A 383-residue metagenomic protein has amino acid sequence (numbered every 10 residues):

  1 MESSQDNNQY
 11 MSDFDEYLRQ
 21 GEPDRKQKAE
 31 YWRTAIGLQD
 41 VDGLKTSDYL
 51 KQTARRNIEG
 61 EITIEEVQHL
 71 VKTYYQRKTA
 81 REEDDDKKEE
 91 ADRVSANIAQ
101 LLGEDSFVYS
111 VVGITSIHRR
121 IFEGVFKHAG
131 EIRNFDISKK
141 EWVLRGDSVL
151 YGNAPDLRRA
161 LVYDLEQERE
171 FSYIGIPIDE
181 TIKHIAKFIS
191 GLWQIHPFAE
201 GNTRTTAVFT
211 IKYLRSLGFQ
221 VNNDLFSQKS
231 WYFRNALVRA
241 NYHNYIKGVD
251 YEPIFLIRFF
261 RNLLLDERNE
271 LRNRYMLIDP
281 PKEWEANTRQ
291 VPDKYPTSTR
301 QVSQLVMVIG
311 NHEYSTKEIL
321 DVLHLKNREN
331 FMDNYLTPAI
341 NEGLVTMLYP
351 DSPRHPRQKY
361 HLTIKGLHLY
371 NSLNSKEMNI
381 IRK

Functional and structural regions predicted by a protein language model:
M1-K383: FIC/Doc superfamily catalytic core
